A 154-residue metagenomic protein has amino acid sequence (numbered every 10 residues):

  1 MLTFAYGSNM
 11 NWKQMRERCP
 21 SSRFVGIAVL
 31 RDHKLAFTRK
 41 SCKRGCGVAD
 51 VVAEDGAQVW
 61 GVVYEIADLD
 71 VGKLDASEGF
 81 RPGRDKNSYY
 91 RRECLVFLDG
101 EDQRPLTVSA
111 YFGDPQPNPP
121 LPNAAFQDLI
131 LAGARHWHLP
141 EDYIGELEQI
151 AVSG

Functional and structural regions predicted by a protein language model:
M1-G154: Glycine-aromatic micro-motifs
